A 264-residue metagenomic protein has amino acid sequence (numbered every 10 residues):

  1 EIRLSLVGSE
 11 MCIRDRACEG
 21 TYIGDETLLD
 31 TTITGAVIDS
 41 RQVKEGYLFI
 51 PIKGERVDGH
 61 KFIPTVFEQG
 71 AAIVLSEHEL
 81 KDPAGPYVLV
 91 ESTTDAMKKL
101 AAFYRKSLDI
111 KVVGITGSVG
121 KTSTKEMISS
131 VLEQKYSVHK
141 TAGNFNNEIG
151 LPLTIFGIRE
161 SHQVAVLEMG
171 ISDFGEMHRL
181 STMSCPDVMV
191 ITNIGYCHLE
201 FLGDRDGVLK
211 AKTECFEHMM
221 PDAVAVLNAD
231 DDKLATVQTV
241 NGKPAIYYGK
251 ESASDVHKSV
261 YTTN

Functional and structural regions predicted by a protein language model:
E1-G8: Positively charged, low-complexity/disordered segments
R3, E200, S259-T263: Replace "in large, NTP-powered and nucleic-acid-processing enzymes" with "in large, NTP-powered factors and other
S9-E10, R14-K99: N-terminal leader/targeting and accessory segments in enzymes
R16, R205-D206, T213, T239-N264: Adenine nucleotide phosphate-binding catalytic loops in nucleotide-utilizing enzymes
I38-D39, P51-K53, K140-A142, L167 (+1 more regions): Thr-Gly-centered strand-to-loop micro-motif
I73-K81, A229-K233, K250-E251: Short, polar loop motifs at secondary-structure junctions
Y87-L89, V112, V138-K140, A245-Y247 (+1 more regions): Conserved beta-strand scaffold positions in the cores of enzyme catalytic domains, especially in NTP/NDP-utilizing
A96-A229, K233-K243: Phosphate-binding loop of NTP-binding sites
